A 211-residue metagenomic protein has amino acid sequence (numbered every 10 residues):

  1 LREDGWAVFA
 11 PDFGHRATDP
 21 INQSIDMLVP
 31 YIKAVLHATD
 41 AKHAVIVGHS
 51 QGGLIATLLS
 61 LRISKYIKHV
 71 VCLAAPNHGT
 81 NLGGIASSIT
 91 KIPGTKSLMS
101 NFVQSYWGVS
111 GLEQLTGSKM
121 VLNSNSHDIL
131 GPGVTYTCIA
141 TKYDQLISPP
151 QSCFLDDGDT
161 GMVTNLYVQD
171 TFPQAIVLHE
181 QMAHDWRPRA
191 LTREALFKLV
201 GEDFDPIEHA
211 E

Functional and structural regions predicted by a protein language model:
L1-T18: Conserved alpha/beta-hydrolase
E3, L61, E194: Short, well-ordered alpha-helices that flank and scaffold nucleotide-derived cofactor binding pockets
G5, A41-H43, I67, G133 (+1 more regions): A generic structural signal for alpha->beta connector loops
V8, N22-N125: Serine-dependent carboxylesterase/thioesterase catalytic core of lipase-like alpha/beta-hydrolase/SGNH enzymes
F13-D19, S110, I176-M182: Second-shell loop/turn segments in exported
G14, P76, K142-D144: Catalytic metal-binding/acid-base residues of hydrolase active sites
T18, T80, I147: Conserved protein kinase catalytic core
G131-E211: C-terminal catalytic-base region of ester-bond hydrolases, centering on the histidine of the charge-relay
